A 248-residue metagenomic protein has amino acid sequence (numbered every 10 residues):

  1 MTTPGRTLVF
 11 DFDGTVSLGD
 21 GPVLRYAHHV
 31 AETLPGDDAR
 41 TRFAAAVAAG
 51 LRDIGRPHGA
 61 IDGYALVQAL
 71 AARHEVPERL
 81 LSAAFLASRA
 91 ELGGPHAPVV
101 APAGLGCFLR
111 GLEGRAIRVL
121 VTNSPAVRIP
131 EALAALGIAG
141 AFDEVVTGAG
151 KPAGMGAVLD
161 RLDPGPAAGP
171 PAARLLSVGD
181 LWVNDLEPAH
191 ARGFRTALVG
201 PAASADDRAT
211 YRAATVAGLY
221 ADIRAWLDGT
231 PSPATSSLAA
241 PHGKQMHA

Functional and structural regions predicted by a protein language model:
M1-A49: Active-site neighborhood of HAD-like aspartate-dependent phosphohydrolases
M1-P4, G106-R110, S124-A248: Asp-based, Mg2+/Mn2+-dependent phosphohydrolase catalytic module
P4, V9, Y64, L92-V119: Short, acidic loop-to-helix structural element flanking the phosphoryl-transfer center in phosphate-processing enzymes
V9-D11, V121, V178-G179: Generic enzyme active-site microenvironment
L18, L120-V121, T147: Small/polar loops that bind or transfer phosphate-bearing groups
T33, D37, R73-P77, A139 (+1 more regions): Short coil/loop linkers at secondary-structure junctions
A45-G93, G106, R110: A metal-dependent, Asp-based hydrolase signature
V76, I117, F194: Short glycine/serine/threonine/alanine-rich loop segments
